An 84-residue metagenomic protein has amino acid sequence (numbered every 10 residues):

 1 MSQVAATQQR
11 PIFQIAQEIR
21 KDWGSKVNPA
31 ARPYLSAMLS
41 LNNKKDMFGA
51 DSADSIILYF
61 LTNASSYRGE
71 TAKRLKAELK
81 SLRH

Functional and structural regions predicted by a protein language model:
M1-Q8, K80-H84: Short intrinsically disordered terminal tails
Q3-P33: N-terminal acidic leader/helix
Q8-P11, N42, S52: Residues that cap or delimit alpha-helices
I19-V27, N42-K45, A64, R68 (+1 more regions): Short, flexible helical or helix-coil boundary motifs
R32-A50: Amphipathic alpha-helical
F48-H84: Amphipathic alpha-helical packing elements
